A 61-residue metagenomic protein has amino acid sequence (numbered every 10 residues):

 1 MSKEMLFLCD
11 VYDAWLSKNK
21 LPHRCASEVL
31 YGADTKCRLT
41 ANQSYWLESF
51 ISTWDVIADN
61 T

Functional and structural regions predicted by a protein language model:
M1-T61: Charged, low-complexity intrinsically disordered segments and flexible loops
